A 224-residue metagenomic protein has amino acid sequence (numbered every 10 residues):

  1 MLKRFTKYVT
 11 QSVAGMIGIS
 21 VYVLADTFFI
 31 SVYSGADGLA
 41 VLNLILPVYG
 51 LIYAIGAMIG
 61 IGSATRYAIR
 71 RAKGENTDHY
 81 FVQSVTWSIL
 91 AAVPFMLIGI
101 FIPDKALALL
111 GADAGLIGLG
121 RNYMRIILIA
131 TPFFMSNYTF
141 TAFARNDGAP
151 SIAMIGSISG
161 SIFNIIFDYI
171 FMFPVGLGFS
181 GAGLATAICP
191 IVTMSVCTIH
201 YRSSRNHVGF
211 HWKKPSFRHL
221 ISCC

Functional and structural regions predicted by a protein language model:
M1-V13, Y67-A130, L177-C224: Short alpha-helical transmembrane segments in multi-pass integral membrane proteins
L2-V21, A25, V48, I52-I55 (+2 more regions): Residue-level signal for short hydrophobic patches within transmembrane helices of multi-pass membrane transporters
V21-A40, L107-A114, I170-L177: Helix-terminus/linker motif at the lipid-water interface of multi-pass membrane proteins
I30-G50, A114-L119, F179-S180, S222-C224: Interfacial/gating helices of multi-pass transporter permease domains
V41-V93, L97, F134-N146, P150-A153: Small-residue-rich hydrophobic transmembrane alpha-helices
L51-A54, N164-D168, T193-T198: Hydrophobic transmembrane alpha-helices of multi-pass small-molecule transporters
E75, S88, F143-Y169, S180 (+1 more regions): Alpha-helical transmembrane segments of multi-pass membrane transporters/permeases
A112-G120, M124, T131-I158: Cytoplasmic helix-loop-helix junction between adjacent transmembrane helices in 12-TM secondary transporters
